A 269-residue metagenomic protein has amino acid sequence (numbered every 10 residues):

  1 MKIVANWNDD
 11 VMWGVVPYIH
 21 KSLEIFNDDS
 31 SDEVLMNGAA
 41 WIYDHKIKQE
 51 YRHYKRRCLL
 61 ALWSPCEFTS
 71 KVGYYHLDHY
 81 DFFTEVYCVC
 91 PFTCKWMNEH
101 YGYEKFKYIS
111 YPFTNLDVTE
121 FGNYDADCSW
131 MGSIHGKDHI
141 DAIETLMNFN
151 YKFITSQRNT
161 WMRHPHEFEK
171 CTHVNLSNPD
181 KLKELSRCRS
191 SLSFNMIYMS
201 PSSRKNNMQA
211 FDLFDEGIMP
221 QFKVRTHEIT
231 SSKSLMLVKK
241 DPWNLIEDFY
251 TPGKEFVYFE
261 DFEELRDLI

Functional and structural regions predicted by a protein language model:
M1-F26, N37-R52, W63-G253: Nucleotide-sugar donor-binding catalytic core of glycosyltransferases
S31: Active-site regions of oxyanion-processing enzymes, predominantly non-cytosolic
V34-L35, F256: Short hydrophobic/aromatic-rich beta-strand motifs
L59-L60: A short, hydrophobic beta-strand element within the central beta-sheet of small alpha/beta folds
H227, F262-E263: Residues in well-ordered alpha-helical elements
F256-F262: Conserved acidic donor-binding segment of nucleotide-sugar-dependent glycosyltransferases
E264-I269: Short, intrinsically disordered, charge-balanced linker/junction segments flanking boundaries in proteins
